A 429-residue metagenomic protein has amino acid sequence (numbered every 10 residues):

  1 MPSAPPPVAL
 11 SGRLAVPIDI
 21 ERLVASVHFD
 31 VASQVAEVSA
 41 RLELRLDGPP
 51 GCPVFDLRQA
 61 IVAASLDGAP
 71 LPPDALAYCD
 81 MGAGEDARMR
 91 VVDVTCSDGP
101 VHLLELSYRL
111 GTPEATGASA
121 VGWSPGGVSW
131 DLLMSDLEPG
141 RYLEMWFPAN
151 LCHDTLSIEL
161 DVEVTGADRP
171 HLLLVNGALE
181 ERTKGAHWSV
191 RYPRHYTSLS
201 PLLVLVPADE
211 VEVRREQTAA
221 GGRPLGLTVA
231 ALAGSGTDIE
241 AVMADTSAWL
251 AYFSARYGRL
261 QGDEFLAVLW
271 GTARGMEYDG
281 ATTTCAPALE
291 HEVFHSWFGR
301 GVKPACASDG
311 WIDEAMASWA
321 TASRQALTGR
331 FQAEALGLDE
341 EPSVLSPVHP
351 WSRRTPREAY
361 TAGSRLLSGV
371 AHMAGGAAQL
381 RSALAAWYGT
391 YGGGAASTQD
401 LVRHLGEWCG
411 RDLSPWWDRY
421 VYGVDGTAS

Functional and structural regions predicted by a protein language model:
M1-E37, V128-L132, C152: N-terminal, polar/Ser/Thr-rich
Q34-D47: Short beta-strand elements of extracellular/lumenal beta-sandwich folds
R41, L103-V206: Extended, low-hydrophobicity, Ser/Thr/Pro/Gly-biased non-transmembrane segments
D47-P53, R58-P125, H187: A surface-exposed beta-strand-loop module
L160, E212-D309, W351: Juxtacatalytic substrate-recognition/specificity segment
W249-A255, R259, G275-E290, S308-S346 (+1 more regions): Post-HExxH zinc-binding segment in Zn-dependent metallohydrolases
L336-R365, M373: Metalloprotease/metallohydrolase-associated module, dominated by Zn2+-dependent proteases
P356-S429: Amphipathic alpha-helical substructures
